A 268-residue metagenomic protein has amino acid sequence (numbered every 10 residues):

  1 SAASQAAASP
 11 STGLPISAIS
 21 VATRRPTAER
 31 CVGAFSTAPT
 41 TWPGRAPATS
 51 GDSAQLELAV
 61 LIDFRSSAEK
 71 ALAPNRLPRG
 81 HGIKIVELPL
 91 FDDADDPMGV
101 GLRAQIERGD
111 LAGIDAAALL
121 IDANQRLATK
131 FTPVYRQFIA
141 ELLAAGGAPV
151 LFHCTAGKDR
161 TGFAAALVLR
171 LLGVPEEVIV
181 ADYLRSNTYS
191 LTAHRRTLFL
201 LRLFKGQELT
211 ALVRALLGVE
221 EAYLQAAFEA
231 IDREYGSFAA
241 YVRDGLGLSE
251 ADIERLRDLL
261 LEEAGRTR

Functional and structural regions predicted by a protein language model:
S1-L151, F163-R268: Cys-dependent protein tyrosine phosphatase-like superfamily
A156, R160-T161: Ser/Thr-glycine-rich phosphate-binding loops at phosphate-binding pockets of nucleotides, nucleotide cofactors
